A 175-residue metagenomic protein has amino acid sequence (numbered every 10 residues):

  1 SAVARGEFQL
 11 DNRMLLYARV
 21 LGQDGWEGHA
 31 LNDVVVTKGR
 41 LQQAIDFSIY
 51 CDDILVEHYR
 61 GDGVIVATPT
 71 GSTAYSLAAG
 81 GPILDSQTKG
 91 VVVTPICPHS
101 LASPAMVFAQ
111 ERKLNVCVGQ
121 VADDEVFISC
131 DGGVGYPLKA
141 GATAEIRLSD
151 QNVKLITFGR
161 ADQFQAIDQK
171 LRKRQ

Functional and structural regions predicted by a protein language model:
S1, R5, V36, V66 (+2 more regions): Short, intrinsically disordered, mixed-charge
S1-D62: Catalytic core of DAGKc-family lipid kinases
N12-L16, A30-N32, Q43-F47, D62-V64 (+5 more regions): A generic structural signal for short beta-strands and their flanking turns/coil linkers
V20, R40, T68-S72, C97 (+1 more regions): Glycine-rich beta-alpha junction loops
L21, V36-T37, Y50-D52, A67 (+4 more regions): Short beta-strand-to-turn element immediately C-terminal to the catalytic PLP-Schiff-base lysine in fold type I
Q23, V36, C51-L55, P104-Q175: ATP/nucleoside-binding phosphotransfer catalytic cores, i.e., glycine-rich phosphate-binding loops
G28-L31, I96-H99, E125-F127: Short Pro/Gly-enriched beta-strand edge/turn motifs at strand-loop
H58-G61, V66-A102: Gly/Ser/Thr-rich active-site loops/lids in small-molecule metabolic enzymes that frequently grip phosphoryl groups
